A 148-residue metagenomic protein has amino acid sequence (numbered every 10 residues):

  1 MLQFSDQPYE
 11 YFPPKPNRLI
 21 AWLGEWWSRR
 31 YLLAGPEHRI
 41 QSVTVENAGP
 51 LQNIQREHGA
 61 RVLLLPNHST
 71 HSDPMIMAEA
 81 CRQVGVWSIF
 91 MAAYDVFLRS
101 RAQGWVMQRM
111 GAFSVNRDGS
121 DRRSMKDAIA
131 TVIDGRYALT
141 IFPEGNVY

Functional and structural regions predicted by a protein language model:
M1-A78, R99-G104, Q108-G111, D127: Membrane-anchoring hydrophobic helices of lipid-metabolizing enzymes
R56, R82, V132-D134: Residue-level signal for alpha-helix termini/capping positions
A60-N67, I89, D127-Y148: Conserved Motif II region of HX4D acyltransferases
R82-V86, Q108: Short helix-loop-beta junction
I89-D95: Short internal beta-strands
F90, A112-N116: A polyanion-binding, active-site-adjacent surface
V96-L98, V147-Y148: Short gly/pro/ser/thr-enriched loop/turn and capping motifs at secondary-structure boundaries
R117-R123: Glycine-rich anion/phosphate-binding loops
